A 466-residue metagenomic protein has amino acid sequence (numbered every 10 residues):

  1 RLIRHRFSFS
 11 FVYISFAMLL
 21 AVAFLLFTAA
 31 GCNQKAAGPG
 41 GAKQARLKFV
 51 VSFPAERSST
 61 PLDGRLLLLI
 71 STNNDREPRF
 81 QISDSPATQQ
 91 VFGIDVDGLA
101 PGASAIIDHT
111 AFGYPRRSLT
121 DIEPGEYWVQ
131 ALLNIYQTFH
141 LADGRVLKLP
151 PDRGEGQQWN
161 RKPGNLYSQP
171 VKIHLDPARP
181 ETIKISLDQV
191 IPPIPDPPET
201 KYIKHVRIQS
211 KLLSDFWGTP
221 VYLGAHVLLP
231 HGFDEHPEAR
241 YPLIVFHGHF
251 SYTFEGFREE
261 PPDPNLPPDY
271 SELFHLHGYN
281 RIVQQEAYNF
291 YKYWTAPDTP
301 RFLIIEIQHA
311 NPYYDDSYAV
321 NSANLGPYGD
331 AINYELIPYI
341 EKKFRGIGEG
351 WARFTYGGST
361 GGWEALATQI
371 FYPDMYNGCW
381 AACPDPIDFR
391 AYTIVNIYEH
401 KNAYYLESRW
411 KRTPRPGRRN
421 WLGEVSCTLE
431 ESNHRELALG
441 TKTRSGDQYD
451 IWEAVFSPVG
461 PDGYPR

Functional and structural regions predicted by a protein language model:
R1-Y13: N-terminal secretory signal peptides that target proteins for export/translocation
S15-T28: Bacterial N-terminal signal peptides
F27-Q44: Bacterial Sec-dependent signal peptides at the C-terminal "C-region" and cleavage site
K43-F53, T60-L67, Y222-H226: Contiguous beta-strand segments within globular domains
A45-L47, E56-P61, I70-D84: Generic N-terminal amphipathic/basic segments
P54-R57, D215-F216: Short aromatic-glycine motifs in intrinsically disordered, low-complexity regions
T72-R466: Non-catalytic cap/lid and distal C-terminal segments of serine-dependent acyl enzymes
